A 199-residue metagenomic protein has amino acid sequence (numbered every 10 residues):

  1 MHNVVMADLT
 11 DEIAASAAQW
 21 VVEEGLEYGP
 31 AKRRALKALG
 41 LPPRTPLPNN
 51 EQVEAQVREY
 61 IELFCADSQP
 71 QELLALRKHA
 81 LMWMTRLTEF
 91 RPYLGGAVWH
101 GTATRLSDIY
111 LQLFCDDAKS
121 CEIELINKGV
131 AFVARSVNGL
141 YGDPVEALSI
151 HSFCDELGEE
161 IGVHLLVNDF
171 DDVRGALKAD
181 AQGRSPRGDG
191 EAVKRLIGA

Functional and structural regions predicted by a protein language model:
H2-G25, K32-R105, C115-A199: Catalytic core of pol beta-like nucleotidyltransferases
